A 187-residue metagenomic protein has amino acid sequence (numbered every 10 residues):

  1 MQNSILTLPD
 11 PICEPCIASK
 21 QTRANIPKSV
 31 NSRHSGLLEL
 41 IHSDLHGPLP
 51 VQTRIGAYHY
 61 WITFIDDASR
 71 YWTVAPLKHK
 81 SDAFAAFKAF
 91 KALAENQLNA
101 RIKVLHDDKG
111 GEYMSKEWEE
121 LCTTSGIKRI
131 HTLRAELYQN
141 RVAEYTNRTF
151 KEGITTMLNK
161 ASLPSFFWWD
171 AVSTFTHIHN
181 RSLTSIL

Functional and structural regions predicted by a protein language model:
M1-L187: Anionic group-binding determinants
